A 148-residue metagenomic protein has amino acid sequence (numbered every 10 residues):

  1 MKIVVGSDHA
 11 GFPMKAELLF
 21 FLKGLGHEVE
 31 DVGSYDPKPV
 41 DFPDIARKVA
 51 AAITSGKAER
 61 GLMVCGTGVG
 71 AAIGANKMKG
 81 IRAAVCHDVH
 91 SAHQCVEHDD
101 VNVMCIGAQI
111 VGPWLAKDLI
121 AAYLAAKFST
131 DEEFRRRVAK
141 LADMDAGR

Functional and structural regions predicted by a protein language model:
M1-K2, K23-G24, V49, M144-R148: SAM-dependent methyltransferases
V4-G24: Glycine-rich phosphate/diphosphate-binding loop of Rossmann-like nucleotide-binding domains
V4-G6, A10, V89-R148: C-terminal binding/interaction regions
P13-M14, V40, G70, W114: Residues that form or flank phosphate/diphosphate-binding pockets in enzymes that use nucleotide phosphates
L25, M78-K79, D99: Short, structured coil segments at secondary-structure junctions
E28-P39: A short beta-strand-loop structural module common to alpha/beta enzyme folds
I45-V85: Helix-adjacent hinge/juxtasegments
